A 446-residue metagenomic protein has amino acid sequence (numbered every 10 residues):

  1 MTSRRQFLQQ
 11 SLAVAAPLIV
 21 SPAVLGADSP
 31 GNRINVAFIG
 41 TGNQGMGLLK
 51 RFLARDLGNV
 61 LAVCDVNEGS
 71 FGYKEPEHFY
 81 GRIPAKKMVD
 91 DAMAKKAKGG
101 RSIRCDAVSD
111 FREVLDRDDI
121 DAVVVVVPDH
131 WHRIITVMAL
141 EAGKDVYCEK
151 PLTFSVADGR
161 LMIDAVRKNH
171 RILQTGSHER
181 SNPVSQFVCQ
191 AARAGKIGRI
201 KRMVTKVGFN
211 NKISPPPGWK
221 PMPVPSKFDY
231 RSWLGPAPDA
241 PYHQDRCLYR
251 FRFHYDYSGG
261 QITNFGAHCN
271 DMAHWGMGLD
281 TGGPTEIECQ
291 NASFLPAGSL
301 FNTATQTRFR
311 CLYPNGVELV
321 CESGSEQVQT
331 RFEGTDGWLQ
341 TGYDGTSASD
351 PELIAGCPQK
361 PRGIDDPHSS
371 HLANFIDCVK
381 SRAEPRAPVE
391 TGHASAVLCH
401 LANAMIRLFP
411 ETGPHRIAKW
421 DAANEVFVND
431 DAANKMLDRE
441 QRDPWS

Functional and structural regions predicted by a protein language model:
M1-A142, A157-I172: N-terminal glycine-/serine-/threonine-rich beta1-alpha1-beta2 phosphate-ribose binding loop of Rossmann-like
Q9-P30, F301-N302, C378-S446: C-terminal helix-rich "cap/oligomerization" subdomain common to oxidoreductases
G40, K196-S214, D229-H243, T285-F294 (+1 more regions): NAD(P)-dependent dehydrogenases' Rossmann-like dinucleotide-binding region
D145, T153-K227: A contiguous active-site-proximal alpha/beta segment in oxidoreductase catalytic domains
K150: Short basic (Lys/Arg) and small-residue
T175-S177, Y255-T263, S293-G298, P358-D365 (+1 more regions): Active-site rim elements
R231-P314: Rossmann-like dinucleotide-binding domain that binds NAD(P)(H)
S299-S369: NAD(P)-dinucleotide binding in Rossmann-like oxidoreductases
